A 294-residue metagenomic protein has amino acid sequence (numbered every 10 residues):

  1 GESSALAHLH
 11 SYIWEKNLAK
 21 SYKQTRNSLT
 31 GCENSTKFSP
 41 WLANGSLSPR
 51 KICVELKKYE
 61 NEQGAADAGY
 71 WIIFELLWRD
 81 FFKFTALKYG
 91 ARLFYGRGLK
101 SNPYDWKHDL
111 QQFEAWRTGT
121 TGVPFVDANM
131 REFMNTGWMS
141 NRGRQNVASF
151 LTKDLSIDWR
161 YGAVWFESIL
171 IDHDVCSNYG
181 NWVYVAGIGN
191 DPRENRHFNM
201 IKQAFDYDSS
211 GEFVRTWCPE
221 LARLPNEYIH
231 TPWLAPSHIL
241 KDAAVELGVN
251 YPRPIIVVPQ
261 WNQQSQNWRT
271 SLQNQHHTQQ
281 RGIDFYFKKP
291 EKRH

Functional and structural regions predicted by a protein language model:
G1-K100, E212-H294: Glycine/tryptophan-enriched, flexible segments
G31-N226: Active-site-proximal binding-pocket segments
